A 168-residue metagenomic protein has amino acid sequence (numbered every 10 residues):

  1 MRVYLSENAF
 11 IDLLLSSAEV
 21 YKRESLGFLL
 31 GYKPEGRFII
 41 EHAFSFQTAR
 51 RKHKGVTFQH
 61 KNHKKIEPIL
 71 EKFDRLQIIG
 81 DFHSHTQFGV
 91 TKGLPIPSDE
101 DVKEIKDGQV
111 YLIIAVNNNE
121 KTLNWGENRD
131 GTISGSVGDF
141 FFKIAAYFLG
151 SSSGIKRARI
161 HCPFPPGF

Functional and structural regions predicted by a protein language model:
M1-G80, S84-F168: MPN/JAMM (Mov34/JAB) isopeptidase/deubiquitinase module and associated MPN-bearing subunits/adaptors in ubiquitin
